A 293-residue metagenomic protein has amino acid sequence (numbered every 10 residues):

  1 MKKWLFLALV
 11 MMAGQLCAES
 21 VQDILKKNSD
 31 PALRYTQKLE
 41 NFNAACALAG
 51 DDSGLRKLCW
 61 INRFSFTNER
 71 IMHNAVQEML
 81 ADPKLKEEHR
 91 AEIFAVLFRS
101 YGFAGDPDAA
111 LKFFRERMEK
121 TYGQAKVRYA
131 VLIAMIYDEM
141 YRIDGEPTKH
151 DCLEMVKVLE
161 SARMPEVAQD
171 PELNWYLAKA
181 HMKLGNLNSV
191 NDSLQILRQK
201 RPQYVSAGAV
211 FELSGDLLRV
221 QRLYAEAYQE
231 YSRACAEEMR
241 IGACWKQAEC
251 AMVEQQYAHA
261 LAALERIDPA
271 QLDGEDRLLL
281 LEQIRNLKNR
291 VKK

Functional and structural regions predicted by a protein language model:
L16-A75, K84-E92: N-terminal leader/linker segments that initiate helical-solenoid repeat arrays
E19-D23, A49-L58, K86-V96, Y122-M140 (+4 more regions): Generic helix N-cap/helix-start motif at coil->alpha-helix transitions
L261-A262, R266-K293: Terminal, low-structured helical/coil segments at or just beyond the last alpha-helical repeat
